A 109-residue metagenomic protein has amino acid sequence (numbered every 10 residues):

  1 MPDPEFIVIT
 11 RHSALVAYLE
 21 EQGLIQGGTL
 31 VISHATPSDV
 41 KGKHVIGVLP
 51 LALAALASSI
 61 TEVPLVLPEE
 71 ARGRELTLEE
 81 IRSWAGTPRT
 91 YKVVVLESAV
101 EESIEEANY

Functional and structural regions predicted by a protein language model:
M1-V31: Short, charged N-terminal beta->alpha structural module
R11-A14, H34-A35, G47-L53: Short, polar loop motifs at secondary-structure junctions
A17-L24, S38-K41, A52-S58: Short loop/helix-cap segments at secondary-structure boundaries that form the rim of catalytic
L30-V40: Short acidic low-complexity segments
S59-Y109: Ser/Thr/Gly-rich flexible loops in soluble cytosolic domains mediating phosphotransfer, phosphorylation
